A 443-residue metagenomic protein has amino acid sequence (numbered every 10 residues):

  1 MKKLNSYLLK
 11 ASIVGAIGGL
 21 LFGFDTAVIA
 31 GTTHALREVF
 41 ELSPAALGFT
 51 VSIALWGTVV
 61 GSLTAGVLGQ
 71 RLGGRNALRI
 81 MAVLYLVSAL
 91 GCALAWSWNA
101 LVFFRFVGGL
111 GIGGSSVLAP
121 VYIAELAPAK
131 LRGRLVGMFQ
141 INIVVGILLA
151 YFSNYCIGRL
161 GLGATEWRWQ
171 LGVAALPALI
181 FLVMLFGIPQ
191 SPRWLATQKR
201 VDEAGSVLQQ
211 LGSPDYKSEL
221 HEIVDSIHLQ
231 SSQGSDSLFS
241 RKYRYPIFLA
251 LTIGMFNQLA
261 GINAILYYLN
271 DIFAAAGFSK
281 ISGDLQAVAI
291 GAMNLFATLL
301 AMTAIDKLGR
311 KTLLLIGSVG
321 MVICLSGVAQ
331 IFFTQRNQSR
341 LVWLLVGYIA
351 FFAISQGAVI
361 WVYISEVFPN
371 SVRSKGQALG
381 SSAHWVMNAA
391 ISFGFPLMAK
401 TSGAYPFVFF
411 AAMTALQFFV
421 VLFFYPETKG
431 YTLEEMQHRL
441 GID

Functional and structural regions predicted by a protein language model:
M1-V201, H228-D443: Alpha-helical transmembrane bundle of multi-pass membrane proteins
E203-V207: Solenoid-repeat scaffolds in large eukaryotic assemblies
Y216-I227: Short, well-structured alpha-helical segments
